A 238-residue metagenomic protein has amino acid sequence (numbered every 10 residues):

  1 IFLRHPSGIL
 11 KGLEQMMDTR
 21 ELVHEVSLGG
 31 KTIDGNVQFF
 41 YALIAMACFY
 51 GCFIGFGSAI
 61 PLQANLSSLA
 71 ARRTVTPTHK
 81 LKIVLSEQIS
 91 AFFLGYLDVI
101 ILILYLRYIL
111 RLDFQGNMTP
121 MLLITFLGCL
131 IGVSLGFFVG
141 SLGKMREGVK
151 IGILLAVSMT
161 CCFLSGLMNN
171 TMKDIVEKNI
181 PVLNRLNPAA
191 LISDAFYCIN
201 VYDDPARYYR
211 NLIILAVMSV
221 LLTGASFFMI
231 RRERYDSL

Functional and structural regions predicted by a protein language model:
I1-G55, N200, M229: Transport-system extracytoplasmic interface segments
R4, D18, F39-F56, Y96-V99 (+2 more regions): Hydrophobic alpha-helical transmembrane segments of multi-pass membrane transport/permease proteins
H5, V75, L81, E233-S237: Hydrophobic transmembrane alpha-helices and immediately adjacent juxtamembrane helices of multi-pass inner-membrane
T32, T76, R111-F114: Helix-boundary and loop/linker segments of multi-pass membrane transporters
N36-L106: Hydrophobic alpha-helical transmembrane segments of multi-pass membrane transport proteins
T74, I101, Y105-I109, S193-V201: Regular secondary-structure segments
A91-G95, V99-L127, S141: Secretory targeting signals
G116-L238: Membrane-spanning alpha-helical segments of multipass transporters and channels
